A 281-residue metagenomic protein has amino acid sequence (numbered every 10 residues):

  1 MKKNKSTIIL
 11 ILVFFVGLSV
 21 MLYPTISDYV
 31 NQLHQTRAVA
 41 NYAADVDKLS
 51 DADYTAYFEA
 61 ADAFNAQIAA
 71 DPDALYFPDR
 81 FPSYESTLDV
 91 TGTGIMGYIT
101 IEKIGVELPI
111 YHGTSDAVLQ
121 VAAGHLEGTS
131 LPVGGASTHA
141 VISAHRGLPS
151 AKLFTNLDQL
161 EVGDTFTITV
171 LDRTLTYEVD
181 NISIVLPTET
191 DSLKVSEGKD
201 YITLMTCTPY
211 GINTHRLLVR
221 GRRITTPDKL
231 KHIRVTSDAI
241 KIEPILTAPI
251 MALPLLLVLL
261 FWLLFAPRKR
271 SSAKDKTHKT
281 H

Functional and structural regions predicted by a protein language model:
K2-K3, T277: Intrinsic low-complexity, intrinsically disordered segments enriched in polar/basic residues
K3-P244: Solvent-exposed, non-transmembrane regions of membrane-associated and secreted proteins
R234-H281: C-terminal single-pass membrane-anchor helix
